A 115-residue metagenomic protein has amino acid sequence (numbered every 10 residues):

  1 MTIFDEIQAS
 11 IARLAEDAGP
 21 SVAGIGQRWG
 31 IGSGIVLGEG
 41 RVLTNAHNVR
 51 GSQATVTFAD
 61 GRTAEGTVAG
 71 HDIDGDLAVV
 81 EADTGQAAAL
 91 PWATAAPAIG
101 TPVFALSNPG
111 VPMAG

Functional and structural regions predicted by a protein language model:
E6-R13, A18-E39, N45, R62-E65 (+2 more regions): A conserved glycine-rich beta-strand in the N-terminal activation segment of trypsin-fold
A23-I25, Q53-D60, T101-S107: Short conserved beta-strand and strand-loop elements enriched in small hydrophobics with frequent Asp/Gly
G30, H71-G75: Short, conserved beta-turn/loop elements at beta-strand boundaries and strand-helix junctions
L37, N48-R50, P97: Short, well-ordered loop/turn sites that connect or cap secondary structure elements
R41-V42, P102: Residue-level marker of beta-strand positions
V42-T44, D76-A82: A generic structural motif
T44-R50, S107, G115: Short beta->alpha transition motifs characteristic of CBS
A88-G115: Flexible, gly/ser-rich surface segments that form the specificity/activation loops bordering the active-site cleft
